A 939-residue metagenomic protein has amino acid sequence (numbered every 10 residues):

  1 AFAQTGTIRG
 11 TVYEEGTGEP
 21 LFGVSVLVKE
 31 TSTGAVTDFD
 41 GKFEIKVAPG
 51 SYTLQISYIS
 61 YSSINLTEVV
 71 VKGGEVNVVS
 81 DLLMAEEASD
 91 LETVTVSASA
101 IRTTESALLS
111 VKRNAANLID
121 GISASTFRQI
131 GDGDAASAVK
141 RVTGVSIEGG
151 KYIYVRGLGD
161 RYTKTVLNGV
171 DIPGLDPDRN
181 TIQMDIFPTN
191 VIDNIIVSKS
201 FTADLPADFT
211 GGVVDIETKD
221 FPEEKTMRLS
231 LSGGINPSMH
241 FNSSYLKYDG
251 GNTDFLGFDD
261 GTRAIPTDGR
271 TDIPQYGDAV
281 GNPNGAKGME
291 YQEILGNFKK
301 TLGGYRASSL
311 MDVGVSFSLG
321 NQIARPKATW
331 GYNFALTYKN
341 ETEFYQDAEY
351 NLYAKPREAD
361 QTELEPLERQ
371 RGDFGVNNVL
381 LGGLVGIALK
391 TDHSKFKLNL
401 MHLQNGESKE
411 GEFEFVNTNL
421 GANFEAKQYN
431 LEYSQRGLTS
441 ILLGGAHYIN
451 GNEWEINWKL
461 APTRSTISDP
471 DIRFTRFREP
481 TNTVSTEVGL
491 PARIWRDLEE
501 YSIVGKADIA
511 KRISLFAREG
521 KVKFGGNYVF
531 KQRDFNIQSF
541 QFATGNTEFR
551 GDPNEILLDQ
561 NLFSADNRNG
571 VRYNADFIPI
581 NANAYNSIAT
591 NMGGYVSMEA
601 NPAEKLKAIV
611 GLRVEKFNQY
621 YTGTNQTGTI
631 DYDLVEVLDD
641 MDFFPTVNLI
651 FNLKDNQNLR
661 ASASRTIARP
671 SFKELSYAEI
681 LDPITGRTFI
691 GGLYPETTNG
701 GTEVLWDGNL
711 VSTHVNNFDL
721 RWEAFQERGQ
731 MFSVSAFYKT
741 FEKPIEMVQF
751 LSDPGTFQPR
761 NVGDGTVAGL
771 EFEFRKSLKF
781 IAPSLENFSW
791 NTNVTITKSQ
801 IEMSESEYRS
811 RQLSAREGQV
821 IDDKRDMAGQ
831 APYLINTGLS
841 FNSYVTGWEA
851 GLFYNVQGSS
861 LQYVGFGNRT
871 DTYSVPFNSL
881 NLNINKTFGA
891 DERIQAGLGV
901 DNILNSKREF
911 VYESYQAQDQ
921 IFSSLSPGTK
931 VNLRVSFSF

Functional and structural regions predicted by a protein language model:
T7, D278, G285-G411, T439 (+1 more regions): Transmembrane beta-barrel wall of Gram-negative outer-membrane proteins
Y13, T17, S25-L27, S57-Y61 (+2 more regions): Short, acidic, small-residue-rich periplasmic hinge/interaction motif at the N-terminus of Gram-negative outer-membrane
T31-K42, V704: Short, acidic Ser/Thr/Gly-rich low-complexity loop/linker segments typical of extracellular and cell-surface proteins
V70, E75, A100-Y154, D160 (+3 more regions): Periplasmic N-terminal accessory/gating domains of Gram-negative outer-membrane beta-barrel systems
Y433-G444, K459-T463, R496-K506, R512-G570 (+3 more regions): Structural signature of Gram-negative outer-membrane beta-barrels, strongest in the C-terminal barrel of TonB-dependent
E487, L498, S502-D508, P553 (+4 more regions): Outer membrane beta-barrel strand-and-loop segments of large Gram-negative receptors, especially TonB-dependent
L490-L498, D508-S514, E519-V522, V647 (+3 more regions): Conserved C-terminal beta-signal and adjacent last beta-strands/turns of outer-membrane beta-barrel proteins
M731, A736-E742, T756-S860: Gram-negative outer-membrane beta-barrel transporters
